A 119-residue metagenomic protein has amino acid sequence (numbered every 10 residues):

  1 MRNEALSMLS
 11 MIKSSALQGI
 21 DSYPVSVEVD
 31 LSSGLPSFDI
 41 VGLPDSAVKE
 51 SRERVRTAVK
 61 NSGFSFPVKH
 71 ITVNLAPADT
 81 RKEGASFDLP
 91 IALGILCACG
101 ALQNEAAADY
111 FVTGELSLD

Functional and structural regions predicted by a protein language model:
M1-D119: Peripheral, non-AAA+ core regions of ATP-driven protein-machinery
